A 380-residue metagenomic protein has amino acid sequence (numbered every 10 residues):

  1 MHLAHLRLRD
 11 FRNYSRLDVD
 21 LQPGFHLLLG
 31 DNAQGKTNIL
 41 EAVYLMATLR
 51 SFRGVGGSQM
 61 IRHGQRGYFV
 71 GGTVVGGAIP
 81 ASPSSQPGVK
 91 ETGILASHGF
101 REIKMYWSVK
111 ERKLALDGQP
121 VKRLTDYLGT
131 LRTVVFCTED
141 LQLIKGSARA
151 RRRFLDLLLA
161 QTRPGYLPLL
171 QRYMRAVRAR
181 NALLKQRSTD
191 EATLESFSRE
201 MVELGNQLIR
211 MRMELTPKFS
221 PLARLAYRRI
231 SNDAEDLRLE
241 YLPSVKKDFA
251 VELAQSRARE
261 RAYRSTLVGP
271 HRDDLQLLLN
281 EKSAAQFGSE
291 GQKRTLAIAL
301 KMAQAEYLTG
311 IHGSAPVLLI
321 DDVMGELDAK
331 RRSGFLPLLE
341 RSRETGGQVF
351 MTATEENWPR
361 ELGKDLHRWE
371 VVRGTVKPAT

Functional and structural regions predicted by a protein language model:
M1-D31, L45, G57, H63-R66 (+6 more regions): Conserved NTPase motor "head" modules and their coupling/switch loops across ABC/AAA+ ATPases, GTPases, and GHKL ATPases
R7, D18-D20, T73, K104-Y106 (+1 more regions): Generic structural detector for well-ordered beta-strands
K36: Conserved lysine of the Walker
A47-A150, F154-L155, L159-Y166, P217-L225 (+1 more regions): Nucleotide-state sensing region of NTPase/ATPase domains
L114, L277, E370: Short aromatic-centered micro-motifs
T133-V135, V349, L366-E370: Conserved beta-strand scaffold positions in the cores of enzyme catalytic domains, especially in NTP/NDP-utilizing
E139-S231: An accessory alpha-helical subdomain
